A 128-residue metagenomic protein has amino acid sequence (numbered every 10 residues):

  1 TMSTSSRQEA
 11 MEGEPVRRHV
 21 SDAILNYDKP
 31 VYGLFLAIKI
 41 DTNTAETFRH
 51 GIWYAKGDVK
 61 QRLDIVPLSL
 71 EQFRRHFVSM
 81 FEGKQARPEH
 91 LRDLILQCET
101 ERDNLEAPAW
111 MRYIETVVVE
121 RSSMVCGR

Functional and structural regions predicted by a protein language model:
T1-E115, R121: Catalytic core segments in nucleotide and nucleic-acid processing enzymes
V119-R128: N-terminal, leucine/charged-rich tether regions that mediate assembly and partner docking in large macromolecular
